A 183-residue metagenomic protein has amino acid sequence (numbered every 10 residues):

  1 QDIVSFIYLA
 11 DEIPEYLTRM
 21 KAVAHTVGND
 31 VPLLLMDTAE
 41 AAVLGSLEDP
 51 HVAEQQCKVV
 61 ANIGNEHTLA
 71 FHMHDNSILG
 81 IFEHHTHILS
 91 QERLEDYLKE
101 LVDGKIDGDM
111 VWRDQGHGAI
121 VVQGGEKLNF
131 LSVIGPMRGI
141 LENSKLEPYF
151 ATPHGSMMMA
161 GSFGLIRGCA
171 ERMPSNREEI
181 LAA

Functional and structural regions predicted by a protein language model:
Q1-K58, H84-Q91, D107-R113, H117-A183: Nucleotide/phosphate-binding catalytic cleft detector across ATP-hydrolyzing and phosphate-transferring enzymes
Q1-V4, H74-V102: Gly/Ser/Thr-rich active-site loops/lids in small-molecule metabolic enzymes that frequently grip phosphoryl groups
A42, S46-D49, M73-N76, E100-G104: Short hydrophobic alpha-helical module
Q55-D75: Gly/Thr-rich phosphate-binding beta-strand-loop-beta motif of the actin/hexokinase/Hsp70
H67, S77-L79, L128: A broad structural signal for short, well-ordered beta-strand segments within beta-sheet-rich domains
